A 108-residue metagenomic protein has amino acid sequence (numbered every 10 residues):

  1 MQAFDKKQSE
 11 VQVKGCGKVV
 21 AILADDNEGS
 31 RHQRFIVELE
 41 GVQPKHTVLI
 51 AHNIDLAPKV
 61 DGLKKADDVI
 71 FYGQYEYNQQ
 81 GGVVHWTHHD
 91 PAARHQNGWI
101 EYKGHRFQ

Functional and structural regions predicted by a protein language model:
M1-Q12: Short boundary/loop segments of OB/S1/cold-shock single-stranded nucleic-acid-binding domains
D5, L23, I50, I54-V60: Second-shell loop/turn segments in exported
V11-G29: Structural detector for short beta-strands of small beta-barrel domains
V19, L39-G41, I50-I54, Y75 (+1 more regions): A mature extracytoplasmic/lumenal domain signature
N27-H52: OB-fold (S1/OB) nucleic-acid-binding surfaces
L56-Y72: Short nucleic-acid-contacting surface segments enriched for D/E, G, S/T with interspersed K/R
E76-Q108: OB-fold/S1-family single-stranded nucleic acid-binding modules
